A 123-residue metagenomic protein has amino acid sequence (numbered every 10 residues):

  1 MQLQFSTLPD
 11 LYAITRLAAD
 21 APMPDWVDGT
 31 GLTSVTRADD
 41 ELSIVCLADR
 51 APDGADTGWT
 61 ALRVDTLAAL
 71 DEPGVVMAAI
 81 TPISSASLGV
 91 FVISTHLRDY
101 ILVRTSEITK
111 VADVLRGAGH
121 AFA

Functional and structural regions predicted by a protein language model:
M1-G89, K110-A123: Regulatory modules associated with amino-acid/nitrogen control
E41-C46, R98-R104: A generic structural motif
A86-R98, E107: A cross-kingdom feature marking solvent-exposed beta-strand/loop segments within repeated, beta-rich binding/scaffold
I93, I101-V103, R116: Long, charge-rich, low-complexity alpha-helical segments
